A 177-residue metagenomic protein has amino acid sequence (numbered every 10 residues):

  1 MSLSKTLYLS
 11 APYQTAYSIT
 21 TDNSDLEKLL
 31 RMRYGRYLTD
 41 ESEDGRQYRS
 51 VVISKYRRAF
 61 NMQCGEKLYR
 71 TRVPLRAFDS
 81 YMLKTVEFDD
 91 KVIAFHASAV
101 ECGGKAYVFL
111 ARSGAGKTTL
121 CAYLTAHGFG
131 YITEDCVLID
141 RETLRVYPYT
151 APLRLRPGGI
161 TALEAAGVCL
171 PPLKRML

Functional and structural regions predicted by a protein language model:
M1-S113, A126-H127, V137-L177: A noncatalytic interaction/capping subdomain that flanks phosphate/NTP-handling catalytic cores
K117: Conserved lysine of the Walker
L120-C121: Post-Walker A alpha-helix
G130: Residue-level detector of anion-binding/catalytic polar loops
